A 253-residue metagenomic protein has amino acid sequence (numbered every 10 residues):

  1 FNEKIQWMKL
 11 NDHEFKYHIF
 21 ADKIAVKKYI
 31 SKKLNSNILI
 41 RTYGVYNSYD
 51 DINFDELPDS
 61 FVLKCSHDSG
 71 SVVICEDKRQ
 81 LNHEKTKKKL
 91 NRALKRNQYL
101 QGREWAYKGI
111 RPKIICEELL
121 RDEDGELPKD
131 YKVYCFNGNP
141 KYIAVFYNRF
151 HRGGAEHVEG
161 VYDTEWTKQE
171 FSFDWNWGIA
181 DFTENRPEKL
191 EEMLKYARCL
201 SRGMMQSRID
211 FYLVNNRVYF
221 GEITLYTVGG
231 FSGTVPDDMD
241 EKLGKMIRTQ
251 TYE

Functional and structural regions predicted by a protein language model:
F1-Q80, N91-R103, K113: A conserved helix-loop-beta module that forms one wall/lid of the active-site cleft in ATP-utilizing catalytic domains
D12-H18, D181-R186, R198: Active-site rim elements
K27, D50-N53, S69-I74, N82-H83 (+5 more regions): Short catalytic/ligand-binding loop motif for oxyanion handling, primarily in non-cytosolic enzymes, centered on
Y46, H67, E118-L120, C135-N137 (+1 more regions): Short, flexible loop/turn elements at secondary-structure junctions
L57, L81-N176, F182: Phosphate-binding site of ATP-dependent enzymes
D130, M205-R217: A short glycine-rich, hydrophobically flanked beta-strand micro-motif that places a catalytic Asp/Glu for divalent metal
L194-S201, R208: A conserved acidic, glycine/proline-rich C-terminal tail/linker
K195, L213-E253: C-terminal active-site "lid" helix and adjoining low-complexity regulatory extension at the edge of ATP-using catalytic
